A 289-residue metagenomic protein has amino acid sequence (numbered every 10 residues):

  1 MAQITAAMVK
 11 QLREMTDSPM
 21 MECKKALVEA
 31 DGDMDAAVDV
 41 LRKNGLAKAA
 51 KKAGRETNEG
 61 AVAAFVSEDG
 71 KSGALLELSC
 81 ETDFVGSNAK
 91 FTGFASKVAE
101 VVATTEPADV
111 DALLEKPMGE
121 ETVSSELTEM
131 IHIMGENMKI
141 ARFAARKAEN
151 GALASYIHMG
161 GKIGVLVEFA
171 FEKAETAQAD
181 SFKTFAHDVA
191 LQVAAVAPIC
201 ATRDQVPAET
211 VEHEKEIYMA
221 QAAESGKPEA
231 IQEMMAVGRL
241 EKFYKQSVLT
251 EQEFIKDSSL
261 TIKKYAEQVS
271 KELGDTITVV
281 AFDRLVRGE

Functional and structural regions predicted by a protein language model:
A2-E289: N-terminal assembly/interaction segments in proteins that build large macromolecular machines
